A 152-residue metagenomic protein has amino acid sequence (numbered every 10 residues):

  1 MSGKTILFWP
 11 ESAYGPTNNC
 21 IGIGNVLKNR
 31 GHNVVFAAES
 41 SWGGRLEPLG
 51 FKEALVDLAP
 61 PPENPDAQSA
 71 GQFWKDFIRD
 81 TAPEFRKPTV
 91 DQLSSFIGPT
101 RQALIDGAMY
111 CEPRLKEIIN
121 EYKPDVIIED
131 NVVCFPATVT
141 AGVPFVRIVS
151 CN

Functional and structural regions predicted by a protein language model:
M1-P60: N-terminal subdomain of nucleotide-sugar transferases
T5-I21, F85-Q92, Q102-A108: Short, composition-biased local secondary-structure segments
N25-R30, L93-R101: Short, compositionally biased strand/turn segments that nucleate or flank brief secondary-structure elements
F36-F96: Conserved nucleotide-sugar phosphate-binding/catalytic loop shared by glycosyltransferases and other
P62-D66, S95-N152: Conserved nucleotide-sugar donor-interacting segment of glycosyltransferase catalytic cores, predominantly GT-B
